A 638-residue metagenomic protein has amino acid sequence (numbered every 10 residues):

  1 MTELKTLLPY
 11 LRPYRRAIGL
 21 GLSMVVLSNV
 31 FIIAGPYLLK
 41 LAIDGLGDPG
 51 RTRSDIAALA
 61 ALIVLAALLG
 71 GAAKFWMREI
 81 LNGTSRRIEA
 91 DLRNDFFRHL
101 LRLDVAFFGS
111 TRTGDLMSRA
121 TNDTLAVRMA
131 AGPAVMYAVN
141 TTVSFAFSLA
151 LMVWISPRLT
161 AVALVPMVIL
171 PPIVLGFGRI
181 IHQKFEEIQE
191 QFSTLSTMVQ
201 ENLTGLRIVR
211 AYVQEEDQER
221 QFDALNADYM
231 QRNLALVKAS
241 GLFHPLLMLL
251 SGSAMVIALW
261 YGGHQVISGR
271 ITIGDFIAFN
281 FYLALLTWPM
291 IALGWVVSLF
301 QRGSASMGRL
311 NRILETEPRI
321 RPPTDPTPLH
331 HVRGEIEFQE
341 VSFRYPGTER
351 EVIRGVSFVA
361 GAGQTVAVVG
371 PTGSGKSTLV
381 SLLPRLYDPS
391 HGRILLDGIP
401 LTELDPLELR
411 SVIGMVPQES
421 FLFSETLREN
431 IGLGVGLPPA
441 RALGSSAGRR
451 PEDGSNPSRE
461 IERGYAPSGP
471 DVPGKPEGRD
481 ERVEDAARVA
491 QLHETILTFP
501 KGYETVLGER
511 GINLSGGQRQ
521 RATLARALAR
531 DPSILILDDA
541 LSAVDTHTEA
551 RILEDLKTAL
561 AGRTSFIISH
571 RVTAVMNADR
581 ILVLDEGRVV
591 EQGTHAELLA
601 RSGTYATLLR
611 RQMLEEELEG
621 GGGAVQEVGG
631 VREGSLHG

Functional and structural regions predicted by a protein language model:
T2-E3, L11, I43, M77 (+3 more regions): Juxtamembrane loop-to-helix connectors within ABC transporter transmembrane domains
P13, A17-L27, P133-I188, I257-I271: Transmembrane helices of ABC transporter permease
P13, V105-A106, N122-A131, V135 (+8 more regions): An intracellular "coupling" helix at the cytosolic face of ABC transporter transmembrane type-1 domains
I18-A73, I80, V153-R158, I267-I273: Transmembrane helix-loop-helix hairpins at lipid-water interfaces of multipass membrane proteins, especially the type-1
I63-G70, K74, M167-P171, S240-A254 (+1 more regions): Hydrophobic alpha-helical segments in the permease module
R86, N94-S118, N122-T124, T197-Q221 (+5 more regions): Short intracellular "coupling" helices and adjacent cytoplasmic loop segments at the cytosolic face of multi-pass
T204, Q214, K238, L286-I313: Cytosolic ends of transmembrane helices, especially the final helix of ABC transmembrane type-1 domains
P323, L329-A440, G444, N456-R463 (+1 more regions): ABC-type nucleotide-binding domain
